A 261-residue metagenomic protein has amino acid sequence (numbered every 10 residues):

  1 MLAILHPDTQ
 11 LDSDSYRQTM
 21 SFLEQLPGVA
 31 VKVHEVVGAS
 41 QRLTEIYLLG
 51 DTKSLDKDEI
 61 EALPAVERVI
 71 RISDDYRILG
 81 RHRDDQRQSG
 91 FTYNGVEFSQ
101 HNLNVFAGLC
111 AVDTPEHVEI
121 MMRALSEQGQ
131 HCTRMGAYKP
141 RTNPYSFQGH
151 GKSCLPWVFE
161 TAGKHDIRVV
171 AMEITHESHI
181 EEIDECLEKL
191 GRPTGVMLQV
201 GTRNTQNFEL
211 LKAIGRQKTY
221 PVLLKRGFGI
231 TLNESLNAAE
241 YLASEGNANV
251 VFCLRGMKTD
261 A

Functional and structural regions predicted by a protein language model:
M1-F106: Non-catalytic terminal accessory/regulatory regions of metabolic enzymes
H6, Q148-H150, I167-H179, P193-L211 (+2 more regions): Catalytic beta/alpha-barrel core
L55-D58, T114-L125, T175-C186: Short, acidic/polar
I60, G108, T133, L224: Conserved, mostly hydrophobic/aromatic
N102-I120, N143-G149, V169-I174, Q199-T202 (+1 more regions): Active-site mouth loops of central-metabolism enzymes
G129, D184-L198, G215-V222, A243-V250: Glycine-enriched alpha-helix->loop->beta-strand junction motifs that scaffold or abut catalytic
R134-S153: Glycine-rich, proline-tolerant flexible connector loops at the mouths of alpha/beta enzymes
H176-L190, N207-G215, L232-S244, A261: Distinct, well-ordered alpha-helical segments
